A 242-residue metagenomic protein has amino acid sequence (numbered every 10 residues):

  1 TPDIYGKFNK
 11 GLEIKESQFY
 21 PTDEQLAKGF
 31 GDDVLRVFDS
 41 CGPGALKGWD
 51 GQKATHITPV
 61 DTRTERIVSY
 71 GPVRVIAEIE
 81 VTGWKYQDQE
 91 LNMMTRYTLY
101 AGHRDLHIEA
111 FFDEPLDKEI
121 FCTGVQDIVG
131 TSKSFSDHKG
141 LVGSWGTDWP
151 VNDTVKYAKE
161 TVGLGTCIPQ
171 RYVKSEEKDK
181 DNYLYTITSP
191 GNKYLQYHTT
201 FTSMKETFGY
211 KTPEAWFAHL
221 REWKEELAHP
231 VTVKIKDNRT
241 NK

Functional and structural regions predicted by a protein language model:
T1-G6, D117-E119, M204-E206: Primarily extracytoplasmic ectodomains and periplasmic/lumenal surface modules that are beta-strand-rich
T1-V34, P213-E214, L220, N238: Beta-strand-rich N-terminal accessory domains
T22-G102: Extended, loop-rich substrate-binding clefts of extracytoplasmic carbohydrate-active enzymes
E65-V73, A101, F112-K118, Y157 (+1 more regions): A short, structured loop/turn motif at beta-sheet edges
E80-T82, F111-D113, Q126, T200-M204: Solvent-exposed residues in well-ordered beta-strands and their adjoining turns, especially edge/terminal strands
M93, L99, R104-H138: Acidic (Asp/Glu-rich), glycine- and aromatic
E119-S175: Polysaccharide-binding surfaces and accessory modules of carbohydrate-active proteins
L164-K242: Beta-strand-rich recognition/accessory modules
